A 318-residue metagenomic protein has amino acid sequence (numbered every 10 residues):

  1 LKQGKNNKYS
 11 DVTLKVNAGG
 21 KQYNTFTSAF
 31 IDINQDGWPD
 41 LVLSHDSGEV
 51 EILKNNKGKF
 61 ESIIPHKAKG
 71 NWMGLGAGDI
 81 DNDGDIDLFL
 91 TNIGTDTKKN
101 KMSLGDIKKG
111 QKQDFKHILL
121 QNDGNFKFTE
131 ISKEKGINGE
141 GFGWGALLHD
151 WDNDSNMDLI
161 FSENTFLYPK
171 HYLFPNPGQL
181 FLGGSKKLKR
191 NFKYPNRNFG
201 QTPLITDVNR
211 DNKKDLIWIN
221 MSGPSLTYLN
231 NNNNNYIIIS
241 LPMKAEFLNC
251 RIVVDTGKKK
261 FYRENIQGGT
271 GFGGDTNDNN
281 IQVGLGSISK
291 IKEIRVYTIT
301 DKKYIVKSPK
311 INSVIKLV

Functional and structural regions predicted by a protein language model:
L1, E49-I52, T97, H117 (+3 more regions): Structural signal for beta-propeller blades
L1-Y23, L53-G70, K101-E140, P177-N198 (+2 more regions): Blade-edge motifs of beta-propeller repeat domains
G4, H45-S47, N92, D114 (+5 more regions): Structural signature of WD-repeat beta-propellers
T25-Q35, W72-N82, T91, E134-K135 (+3 more regions): Beta-propeller blade termini
D40-H45, L88-N92, L159-E163, D215-N220 (+1 more regions): Hydrophobic beta-strand segments that make up the repeating blades of beta-propeller and related beta-repeat
F60, L188-V318: Gly/Ser/Thr/Pro-enriched helix-cap/hinge segments flanking short amphipathic alpha-helices
T91-K112, S162-P175: Short, conserved, GDST-rich strand-edge loop motifs in beta-rich repeat architectures
W144-L148, D152-Y168: Loop/turn-rich, solvent-exposed surfaces of beta-rich toroidal or solenoidal domains
